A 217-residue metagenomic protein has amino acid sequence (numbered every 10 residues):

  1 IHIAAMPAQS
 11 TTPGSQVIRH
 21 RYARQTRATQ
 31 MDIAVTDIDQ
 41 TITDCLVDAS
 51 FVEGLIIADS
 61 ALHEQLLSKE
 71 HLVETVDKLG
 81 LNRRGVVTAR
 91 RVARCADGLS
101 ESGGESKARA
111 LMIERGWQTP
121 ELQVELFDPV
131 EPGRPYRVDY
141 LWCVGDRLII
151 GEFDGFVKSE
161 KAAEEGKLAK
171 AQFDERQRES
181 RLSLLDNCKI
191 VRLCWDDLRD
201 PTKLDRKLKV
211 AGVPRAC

Functional and structural regions predicted by a protein language model:
I1-G85, E121, V213-C217: Short gly/ser-rich loop at a beta-strand->alpha-helix junction or flexible surface loop bordering the NTP-binding
L62-C217: Surface segments flanking catalytic/ligand-binding clefts of nucleic-acid enzymes
